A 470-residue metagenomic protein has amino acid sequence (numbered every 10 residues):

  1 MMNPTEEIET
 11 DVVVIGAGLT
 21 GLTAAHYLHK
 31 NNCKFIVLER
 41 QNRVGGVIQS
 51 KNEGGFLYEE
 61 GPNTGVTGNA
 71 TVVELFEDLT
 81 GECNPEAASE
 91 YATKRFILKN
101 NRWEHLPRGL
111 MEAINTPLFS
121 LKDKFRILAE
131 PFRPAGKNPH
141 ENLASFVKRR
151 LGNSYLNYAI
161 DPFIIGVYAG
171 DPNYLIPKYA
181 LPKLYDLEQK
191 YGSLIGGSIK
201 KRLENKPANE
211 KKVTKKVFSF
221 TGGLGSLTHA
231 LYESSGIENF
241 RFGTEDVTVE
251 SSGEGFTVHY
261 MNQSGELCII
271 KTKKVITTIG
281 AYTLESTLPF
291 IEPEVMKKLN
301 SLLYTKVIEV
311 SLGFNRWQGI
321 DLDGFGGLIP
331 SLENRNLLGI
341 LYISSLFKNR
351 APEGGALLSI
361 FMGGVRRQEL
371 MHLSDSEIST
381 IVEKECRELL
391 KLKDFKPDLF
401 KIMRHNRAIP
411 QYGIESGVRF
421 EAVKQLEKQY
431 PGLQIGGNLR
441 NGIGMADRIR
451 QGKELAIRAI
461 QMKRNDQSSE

Functional and structural regions predicted by a protein language model:
T5, P107-M111, L322-G324, I340-E470: Conserved flavin/dinucleotide-binding core of flavoenzymes
I8, N31, F242-L358, V365-M371 (+3 more regions): Mid-domain catalytic core of redox enzymes that form a hydrophobic substrate pocket/lid adjacent to a catalytic redox
T10-V37, I460: N-terminal Rossmann-like FAD-binding beta1-loop-alpha1 element of flavoenzymes
T20, R43, Y282: Conserved Rossmann-like nucleotide-cofactor binding loop
H29-E53: Glycine-rich FAD pyrophosphate-binding loop
S50, V73-F96, S154-Y158, Y304 (+2 more regions): A short alpha-helix-loop-beta-strand transition element characteristic of N-terminal alpha/beta dinucleotide-binding
G54-A135: Dinucleotide-binding Rossmann-like beta1-alpha1 core, especially the glycine-rich loop that anchors the ADP
A129-V249, G255: Active-site/ligand-binding neighborhood in enzyme catalytic cores
